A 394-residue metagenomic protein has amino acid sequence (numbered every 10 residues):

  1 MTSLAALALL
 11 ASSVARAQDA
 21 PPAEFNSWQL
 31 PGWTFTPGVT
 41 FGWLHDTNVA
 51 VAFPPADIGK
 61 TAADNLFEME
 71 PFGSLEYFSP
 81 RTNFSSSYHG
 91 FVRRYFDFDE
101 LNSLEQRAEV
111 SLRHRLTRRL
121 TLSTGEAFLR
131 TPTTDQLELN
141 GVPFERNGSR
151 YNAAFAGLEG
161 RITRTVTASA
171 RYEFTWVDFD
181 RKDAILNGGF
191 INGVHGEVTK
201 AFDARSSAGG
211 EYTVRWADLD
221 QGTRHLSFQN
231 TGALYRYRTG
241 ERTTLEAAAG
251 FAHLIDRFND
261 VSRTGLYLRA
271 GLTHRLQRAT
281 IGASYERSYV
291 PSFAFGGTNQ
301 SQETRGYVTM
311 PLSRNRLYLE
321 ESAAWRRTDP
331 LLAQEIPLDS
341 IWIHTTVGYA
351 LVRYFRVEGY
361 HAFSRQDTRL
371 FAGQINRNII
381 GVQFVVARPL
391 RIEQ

Functional and structural regions predicted by a protein language model:
T2-S12: Bacterial N-terminal signal peptides
A17-Q394: Gram-negative and organellar
